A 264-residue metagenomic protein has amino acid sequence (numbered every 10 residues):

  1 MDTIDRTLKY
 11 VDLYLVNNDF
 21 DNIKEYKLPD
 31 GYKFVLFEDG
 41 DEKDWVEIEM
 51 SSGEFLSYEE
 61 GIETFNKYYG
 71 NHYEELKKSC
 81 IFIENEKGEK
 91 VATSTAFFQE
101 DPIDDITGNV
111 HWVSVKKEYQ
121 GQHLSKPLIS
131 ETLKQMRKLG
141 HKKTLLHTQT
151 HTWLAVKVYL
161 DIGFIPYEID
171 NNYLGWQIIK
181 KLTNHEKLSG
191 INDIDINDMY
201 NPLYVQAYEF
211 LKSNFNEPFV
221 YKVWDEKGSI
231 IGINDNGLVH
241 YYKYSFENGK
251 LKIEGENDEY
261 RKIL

Functional and structural regions predicted by a protein language model:
M1-D30, E38, S245-K250, E254-L264: Acyl-donor-binding surface of acyltransferase catalytic domains
R6, L160-I169: Conserved acetyl-CoA-binding loop of GNAT-fold acetyltransferases
K33-W45, I196-N201: A short beta-loop-alpha structural element at the N-terminal edge of CoA-dependent acyl/N-acetyltransferase catalytic
M50-V113: A conserved beta-strand-loop-helix scaffold within acyl/acetyltransferase catalytic domains
W112-V115, G121-K138, L160-D161: Conserved acetyl-CoA-binding loop-helix of GNAT-fold acetyltransferases
M136-T148: Conserved GNAT acetyl-CoA-binding A-motif
L146-V156, N172-Q177: Conserved beta-strand-loop-alpha-helix junction that forms the acyl-donor binding cleft
I196-P218: Short, non-transmembrane alpha-helical segments in secretory-pathway proteins
